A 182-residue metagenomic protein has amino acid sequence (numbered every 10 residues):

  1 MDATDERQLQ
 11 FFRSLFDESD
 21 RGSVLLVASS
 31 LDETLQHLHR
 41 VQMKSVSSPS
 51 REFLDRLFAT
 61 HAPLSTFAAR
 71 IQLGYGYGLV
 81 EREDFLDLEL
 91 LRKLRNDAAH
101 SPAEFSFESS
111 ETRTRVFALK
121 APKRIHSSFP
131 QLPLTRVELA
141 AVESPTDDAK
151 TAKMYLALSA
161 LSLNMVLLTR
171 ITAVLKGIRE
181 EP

Functional and structural regions predicted by a protein language model:
M1-P182: Amphipathic alpha-helical interface elements
